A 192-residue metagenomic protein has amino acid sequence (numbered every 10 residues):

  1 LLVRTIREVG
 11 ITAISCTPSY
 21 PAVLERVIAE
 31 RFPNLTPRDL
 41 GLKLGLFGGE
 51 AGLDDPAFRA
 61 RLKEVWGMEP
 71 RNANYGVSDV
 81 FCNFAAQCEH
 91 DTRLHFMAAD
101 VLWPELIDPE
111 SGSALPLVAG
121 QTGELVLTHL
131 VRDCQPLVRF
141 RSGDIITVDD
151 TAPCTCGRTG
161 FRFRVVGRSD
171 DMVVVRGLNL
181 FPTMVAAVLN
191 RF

Functional and structural regions predicted by a protein language model:
L1-F192: Active-site glycine/GP-rich loop and adjacent strand/helix microenvironment that borders small-molecule binding pockets
